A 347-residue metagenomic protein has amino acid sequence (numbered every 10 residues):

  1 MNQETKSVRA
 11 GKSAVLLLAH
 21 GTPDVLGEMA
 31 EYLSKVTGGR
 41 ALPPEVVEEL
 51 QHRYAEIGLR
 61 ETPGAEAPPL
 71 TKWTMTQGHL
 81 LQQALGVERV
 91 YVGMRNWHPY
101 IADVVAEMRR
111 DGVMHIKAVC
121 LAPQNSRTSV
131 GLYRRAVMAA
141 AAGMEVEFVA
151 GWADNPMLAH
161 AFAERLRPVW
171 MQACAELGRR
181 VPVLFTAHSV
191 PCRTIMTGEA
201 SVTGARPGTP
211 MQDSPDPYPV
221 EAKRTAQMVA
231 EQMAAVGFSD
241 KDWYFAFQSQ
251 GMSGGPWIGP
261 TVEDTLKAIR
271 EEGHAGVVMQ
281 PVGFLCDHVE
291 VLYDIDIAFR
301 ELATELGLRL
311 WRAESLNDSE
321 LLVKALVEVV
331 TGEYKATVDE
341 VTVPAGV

Functional and structural regions predicted by a protein language model:
N2-V347: Active-site-proximal alpha-helix that buttresses catalytic centers in soluble enzyme cores
